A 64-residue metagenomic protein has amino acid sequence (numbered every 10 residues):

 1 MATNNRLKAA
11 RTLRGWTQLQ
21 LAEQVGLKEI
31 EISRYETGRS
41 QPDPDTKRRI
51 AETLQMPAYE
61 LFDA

Functional and structural regions predicted by a protein language model:
M1-L13: A short, Lys/Arg-rich alpha-helix, primarily the initiator
N5, G15-W16, P42-D45: Residue-level signal for the short linker/turn that defines the boundary of a DNA-recognition helix
G15-T37: Short alpha-helical DNA-recognition segment
G26, D45-E60: DNA major-groove recognition helix of helix-turn-helix/homeodomain DNA-binding modules
E31, Q41, E60: Residues in the helix-turn-helix
R34, F62-A64: Phosphate-coordinating loops and pocket residues in cytosolic domains that bind phosphorylated ligands
